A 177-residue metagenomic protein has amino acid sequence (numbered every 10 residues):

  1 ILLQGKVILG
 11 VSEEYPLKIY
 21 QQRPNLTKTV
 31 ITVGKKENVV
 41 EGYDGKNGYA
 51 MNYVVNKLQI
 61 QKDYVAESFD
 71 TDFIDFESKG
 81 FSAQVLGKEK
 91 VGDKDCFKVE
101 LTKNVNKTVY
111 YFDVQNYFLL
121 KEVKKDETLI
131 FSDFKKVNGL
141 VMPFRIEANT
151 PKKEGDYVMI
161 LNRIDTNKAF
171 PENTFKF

Functional and structural regions predicted by a protein language model:
I1-V54: N-terminal mature ectodomain segment of secretory-pathway/periplasmic proteins
K6-V7, L86-E89, F134: Short, solvent-exposed loop/turn elements at beta->coil junctions and helix N-caps that rim active or binding pockets
G10-E13, V33-K36, F81-S82, G92-K94 (+2 more regions): Short solvent-exposed loop/turn micro-motifs enriched in small/polar/acidic residues
P16-Y20, V39-G45, K57-V65, F112 (+2 more regions): Short amphipathic beta-strand/extended segments with alternating polar/hydrophobic composition
G34-E37, N56-L58, N116-F118, T128: Short, surface-exposed beta-strand-loop junctions and turns on beta-sheet-rich folds
G42-V109, V114-N116, T174-F177: Flexible, processing/modification-adjacent segments and terminal tails in exported/periplasmic/extracellular proteins
D95-K176: Gly/Pro-enriched, hydrophobic low-complexity segments that function as extracytoplasmic propeptides/linkers
